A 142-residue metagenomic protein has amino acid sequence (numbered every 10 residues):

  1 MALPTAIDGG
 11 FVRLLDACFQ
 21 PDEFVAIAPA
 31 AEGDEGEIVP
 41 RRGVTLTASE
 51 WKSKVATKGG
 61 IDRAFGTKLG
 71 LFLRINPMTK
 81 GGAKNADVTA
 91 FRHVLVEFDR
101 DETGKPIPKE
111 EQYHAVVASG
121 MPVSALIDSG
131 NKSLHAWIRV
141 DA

Functional and structural regions predicted by a protein language model:
M1-L134, R139-A142: Signature for HUH/AEP ssDNA processing cores
